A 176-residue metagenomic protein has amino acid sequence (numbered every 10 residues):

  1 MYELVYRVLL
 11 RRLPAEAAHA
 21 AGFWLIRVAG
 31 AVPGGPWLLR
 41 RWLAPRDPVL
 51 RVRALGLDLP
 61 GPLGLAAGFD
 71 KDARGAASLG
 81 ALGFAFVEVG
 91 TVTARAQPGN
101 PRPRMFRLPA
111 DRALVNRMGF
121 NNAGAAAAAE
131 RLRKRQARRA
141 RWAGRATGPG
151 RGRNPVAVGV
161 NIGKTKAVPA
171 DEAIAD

Functional and structural regions predicted by a protein language model:
M1-V52, N116-N121, A125-A126: An N-cap/entry alpha-helix motif that binds or orients negatively charged groups
P14, L65, V87, A128: Conserved, mostly hydrophobic/aromatic
L59, A67-F69, G80, T91 (+2 more regions): Conserved alpha/beta-domain cores
V92-G124, R135: Flexible glycine-/small-residue-enriched beta->alpha junction loops that bind anionic phosphate/pyrophosphate groups
